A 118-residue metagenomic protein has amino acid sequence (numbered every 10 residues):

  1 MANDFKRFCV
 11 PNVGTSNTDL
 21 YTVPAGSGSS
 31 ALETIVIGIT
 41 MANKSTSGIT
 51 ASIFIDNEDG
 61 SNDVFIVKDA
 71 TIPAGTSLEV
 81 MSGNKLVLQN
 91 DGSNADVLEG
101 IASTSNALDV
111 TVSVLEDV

Functional and structural regions predicted by a protein language model:
M1-E33, G38, S93-A95, I101-V118: C-terminal interaction-tip segments
T40, S52-F54, E99: Residue-level detector of beta-strand face positions
M41-T46, S103: Short solvent-exposed strand-capping/beta-turn motif centered on an Asx-Ser/Thr pair
S47-A51: Short acidic, Gly/Pro-enriched loop/turn segments at secondary-structure junctions
S52-D56, T111-S113: Beta-strand signatures of extracellular beta-sandwich domains
D56, G83, S103: Short, loop-centered acidic/histidine patches that primarily coordinate divalent metals
D56-S61, D117: Change "in extracellular beta-sheet-rich domains … of secreted and cell-surface proteins" to "in beta-sheet-rich domains
D59-A95: Intrinsically disordered, low-complexity Pro/Gly/Ser/Thr-rich segments with frequent PxxP/GP/PP motifs and embedded
